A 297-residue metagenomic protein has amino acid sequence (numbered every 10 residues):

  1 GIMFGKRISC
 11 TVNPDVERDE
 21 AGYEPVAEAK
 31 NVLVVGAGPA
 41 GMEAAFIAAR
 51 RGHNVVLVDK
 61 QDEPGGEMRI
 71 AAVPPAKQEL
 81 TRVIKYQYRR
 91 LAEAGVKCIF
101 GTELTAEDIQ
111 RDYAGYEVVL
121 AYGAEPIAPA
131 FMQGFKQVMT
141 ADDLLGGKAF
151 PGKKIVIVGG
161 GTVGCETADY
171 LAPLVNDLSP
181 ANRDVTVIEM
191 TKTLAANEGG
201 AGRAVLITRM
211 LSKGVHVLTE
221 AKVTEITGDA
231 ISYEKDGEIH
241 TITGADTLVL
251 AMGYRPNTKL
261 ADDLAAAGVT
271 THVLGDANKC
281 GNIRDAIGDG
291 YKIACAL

Functional and structural regions predicted by a protein language model:
G1-A29: Cysteine-cluster motifs in flexible loop/terminal segments that predominantly coordinate metals
G1-I8, L120, I127-A130: Proline-centered turn/helix-capping motifs that create local helix->coil transitions or kinks
D19-E20, P64-M68, A128-P129: Short acidic/His/Gly/Ser-rich catalytic and metal-binding motifs that mark active-site loops of diverse hydrolases
V26-K60, I99-R111, A121-Q137, A141-E198 (+1 more regions): Rossmann-like dinucleotide/flavin-binding elements
L57-A94, A168-A221, C280: Rossmann-like dinucleotide-binding cores of NAD(P)H-dependent redox enzymes
G228-I231: Short, hydrophobic/aromatic-rich segments at coil-to-beta transitions
